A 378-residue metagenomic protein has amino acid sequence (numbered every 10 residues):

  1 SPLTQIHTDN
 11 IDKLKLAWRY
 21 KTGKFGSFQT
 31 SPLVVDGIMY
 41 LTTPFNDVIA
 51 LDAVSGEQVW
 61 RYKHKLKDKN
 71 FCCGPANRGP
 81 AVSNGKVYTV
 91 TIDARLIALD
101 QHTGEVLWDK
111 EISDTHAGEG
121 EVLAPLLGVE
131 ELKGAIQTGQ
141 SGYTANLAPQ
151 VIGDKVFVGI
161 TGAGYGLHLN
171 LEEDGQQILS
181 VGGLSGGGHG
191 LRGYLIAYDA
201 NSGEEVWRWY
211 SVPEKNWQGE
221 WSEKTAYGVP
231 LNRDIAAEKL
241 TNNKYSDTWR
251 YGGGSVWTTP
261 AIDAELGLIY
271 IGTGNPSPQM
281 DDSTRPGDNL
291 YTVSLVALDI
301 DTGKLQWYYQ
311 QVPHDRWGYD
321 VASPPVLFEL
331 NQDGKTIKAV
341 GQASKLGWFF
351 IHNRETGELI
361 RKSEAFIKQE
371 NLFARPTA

Functional and structural regions predicted by a protein language model:
S1-H116: N-terminal cofactor/phosphate-binding cores enriched in small/glycine residues, especially glycine-rich loops such as
Y20-S31, R61-A81, D109-A148, A163-Y165 (+7 more regions): Extracytoplasmic beta-rich repeat domains
D36-I38, N84-G85, G153-K155, E265-G267 (+1 more regions): Short coil/turn segments that connect the beta-strands within blades of beta-propeller domains
L41, T89, V158-G159, I271 (+1 more regions): Residue position within the beta-strands of beta-propeller blades
F45, D93, G162, N275 (+3 more regions): Residue-level signature of beta-propeller blades and closely related beta-rich strand-turn architectures in secreted
I92, L167-N170, D174-Q177, L184-L191 (+2 more regions): Short, solvent-exposed loop/turn segments at conserved positions within beta-propeller repeat blades
L99-E105, S180-S185, L191-E204, D288-K304 (+1 more regions): Beta-propeller blade signature
V326-P376: Phosphate/diphosphate-binding loops
